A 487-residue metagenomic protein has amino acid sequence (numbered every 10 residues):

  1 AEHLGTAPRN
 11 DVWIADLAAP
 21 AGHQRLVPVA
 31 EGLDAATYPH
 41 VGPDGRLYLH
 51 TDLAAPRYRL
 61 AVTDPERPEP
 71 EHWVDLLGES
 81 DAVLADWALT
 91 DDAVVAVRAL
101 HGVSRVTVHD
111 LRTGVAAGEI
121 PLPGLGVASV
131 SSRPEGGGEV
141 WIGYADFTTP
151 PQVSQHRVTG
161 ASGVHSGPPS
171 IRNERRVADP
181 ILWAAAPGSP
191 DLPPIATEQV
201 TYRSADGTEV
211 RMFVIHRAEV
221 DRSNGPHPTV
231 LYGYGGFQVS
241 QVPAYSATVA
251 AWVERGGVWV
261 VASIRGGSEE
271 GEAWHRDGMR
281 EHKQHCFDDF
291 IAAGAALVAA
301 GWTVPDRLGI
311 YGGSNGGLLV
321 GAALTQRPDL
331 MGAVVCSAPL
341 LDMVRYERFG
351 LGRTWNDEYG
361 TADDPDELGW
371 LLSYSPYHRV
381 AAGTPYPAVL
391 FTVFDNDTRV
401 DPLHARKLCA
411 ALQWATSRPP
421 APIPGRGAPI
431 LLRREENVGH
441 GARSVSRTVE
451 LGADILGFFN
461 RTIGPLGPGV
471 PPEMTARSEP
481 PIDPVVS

Functional and structural regions predicted by a protein language model:
A1-E2, R25-H50, L76-A93, L125-G143 (+4 more regions): Conserved beta-propeller blade repeats
A1-T6, A15-L17, G42-P43, Y48-A54 (+4 more regions): Beta-strand C-termini and the immediately following turn/loop, strongest in propeller blades
D11-W13, R59-A61, R105-T107, Q152-S154: A short loop-to-beta-strand structural motif that recurs across blades of beta-propeller domains
D16-T37, D64-A85, R112-S129, V158-I195: Multi-bladed beta-propeller domains
E69, R112-T113, A117-I120, G136-G138 (+8 more regions): Extracellular/periplasmic ectodomains of large secreted or surface enzymes and adhesion receptors
P70-A99, D366-P376, A388, I430 (+1 more regions): Generic long, charged, amphipathic alpha-helical segments
V158, R175-S314, L341, Y346-R353: Cap/lid segment of the alpha/beta-hydrolase catalytic domain
V261-S487: Active-site-proximal cap/loop segments of hydrolase catalytic domains
